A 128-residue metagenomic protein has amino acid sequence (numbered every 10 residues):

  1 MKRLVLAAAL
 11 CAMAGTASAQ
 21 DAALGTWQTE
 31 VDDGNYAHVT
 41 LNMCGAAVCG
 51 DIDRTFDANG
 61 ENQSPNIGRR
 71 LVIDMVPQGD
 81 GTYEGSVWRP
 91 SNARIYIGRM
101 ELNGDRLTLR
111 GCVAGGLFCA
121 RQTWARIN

Functional and structural regions predicted by a protein language model:
L4-M13: Sec-dependent N-terminal signal peptides
G15-A19: Sec/Tat signal peptide C-region and signal peptidase I cleavage site
A22-Y96: Central antiparallel beta-sheet cores of small beta-barrel/beta-sandwich binding domains
N42-C44, E101-G104, A125-N128: A short, sequence-level motif marking secondary-structure junctions
I97-N103, L107-F118: Short, exposed beta-strand-loop hairpins at the edges of beta-sheets in extracellular/periplasmic proteins
A114-N128: Edge beta-strand at a domain terminus
